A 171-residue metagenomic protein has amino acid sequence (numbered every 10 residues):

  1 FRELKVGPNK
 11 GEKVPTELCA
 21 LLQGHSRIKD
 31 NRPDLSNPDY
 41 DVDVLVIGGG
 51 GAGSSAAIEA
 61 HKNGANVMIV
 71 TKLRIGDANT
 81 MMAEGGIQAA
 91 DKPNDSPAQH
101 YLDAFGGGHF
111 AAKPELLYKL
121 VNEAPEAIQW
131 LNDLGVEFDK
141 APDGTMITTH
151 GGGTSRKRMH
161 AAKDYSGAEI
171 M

Functional and structural regions predicted by a protein language model:
F1-S26, K72-M171: Conserved N-terminal/central alpha/beta ligand/cofactor-binding core
K10, K29-D30, G51: Short N-terminal helix-initiation segments at or just after the protein's N-terminus
K10-E17, L35-P38, S55-I58: A generic short-segment signal for beta-strand/edge and adjacent turn/coil regions
G24-D41, H150: A short, basic/flexible loop-to-alpha-helix module at the beginning of a structural domain
N31-P33, V42, N66-M68, E123-P125: Intrinsically disordered, low-complexity segments enriched in polar/charged residues with Gly/Pro, especially when
V44-I69: N-terminal Rossmann-like FAD-binding beta1-loop-alpha1 element of flavoenzymes
